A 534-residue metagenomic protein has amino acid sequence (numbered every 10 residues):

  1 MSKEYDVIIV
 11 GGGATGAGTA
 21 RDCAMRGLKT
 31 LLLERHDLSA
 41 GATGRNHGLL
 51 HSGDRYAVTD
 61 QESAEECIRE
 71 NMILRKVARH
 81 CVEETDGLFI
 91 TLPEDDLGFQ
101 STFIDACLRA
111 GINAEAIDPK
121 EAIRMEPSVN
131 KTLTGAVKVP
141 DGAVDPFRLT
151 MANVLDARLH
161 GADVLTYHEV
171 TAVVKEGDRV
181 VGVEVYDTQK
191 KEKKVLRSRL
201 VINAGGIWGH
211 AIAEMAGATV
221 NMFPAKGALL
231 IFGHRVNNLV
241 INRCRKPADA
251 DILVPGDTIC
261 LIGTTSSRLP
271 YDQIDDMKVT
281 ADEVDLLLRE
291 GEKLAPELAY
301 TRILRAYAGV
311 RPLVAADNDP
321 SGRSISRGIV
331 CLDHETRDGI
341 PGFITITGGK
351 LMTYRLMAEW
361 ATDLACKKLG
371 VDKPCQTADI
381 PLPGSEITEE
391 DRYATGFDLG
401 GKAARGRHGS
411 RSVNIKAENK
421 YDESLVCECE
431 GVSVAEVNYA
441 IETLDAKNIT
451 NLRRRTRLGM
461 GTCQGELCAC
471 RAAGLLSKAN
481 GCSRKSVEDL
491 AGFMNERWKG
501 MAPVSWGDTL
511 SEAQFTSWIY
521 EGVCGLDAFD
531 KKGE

Functional and structural regions predicted by a protein language model:
K3-Y5, K190-L200: Core beta-strand elements of the Rossmann-like FAD/NAD(P) dinucleotide-binding domain in flavoenzyme oxidoreductases
V7-L31: N-terminal Rossmann-like FAD-binding beta1-loop-alpha1 element of flavoenzymes
A24-G44: Glycine-rich FAD pyrophosphate-binding loop
G48-E121, M125, D251, F397 (+1 more regions): Dinucleotide-binding Rossmann-like beta1-alpha1 core, especially the glycine-rich loop that anchors the ADP
I90-T166, A172-R179, D257, A316-R323 (+2 more regions): Flavin (FAD/FMN) cofactor-binding and adjacent substrate-gating region of FAD-dependent oxidoreductase domains
P146, D156, N221-A228, H234-V236 (+4 more regions): C-terminal catalytic lobe of FAD-dependent flavoproteins
N203-G217: Flavin (primarily FAD) binding-site architecture
G481-E534: Low-complexity, small/polar and acidic-rich linker and loop segments
